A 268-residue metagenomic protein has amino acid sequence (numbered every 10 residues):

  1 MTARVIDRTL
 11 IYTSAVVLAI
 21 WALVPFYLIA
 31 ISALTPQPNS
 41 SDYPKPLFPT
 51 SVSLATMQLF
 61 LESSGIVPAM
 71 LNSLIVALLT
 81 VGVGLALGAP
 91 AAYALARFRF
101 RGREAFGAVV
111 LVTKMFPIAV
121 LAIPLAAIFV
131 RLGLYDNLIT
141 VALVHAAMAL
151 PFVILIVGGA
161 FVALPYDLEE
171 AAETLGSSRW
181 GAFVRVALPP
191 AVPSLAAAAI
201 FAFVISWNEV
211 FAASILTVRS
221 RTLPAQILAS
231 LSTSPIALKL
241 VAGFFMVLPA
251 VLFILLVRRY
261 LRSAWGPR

Functional and structural regions predicted by a protein language model:
M1-R4, T9, A30, V76-V110: Transmembrane-helix boundary motif in ABC transporter permease subunits
A3-R4, F60-S64, W207-V257, R262-S263: Interhelical loop and adjacent transmembrane-helix boundary motif in polytopic membrane transport permeases
V5, T9, S64-I66, R97-F106 (+4 more regions): Membrane-helix interface segments
R8-I11, G158-D167, R179, L240-R268: C-terminal transmembrane helix and the adjacent membrane-cytosol boundary/short C-terminal tail of inner/organellar
L18-V24, T80, G84-L87, V110-A122 (+5 more regions): Faces of alpha-helical transmembrane segments in polytopic inner-membrane proteins
V24-S64, T217-S220, A264-R268: Short membrane-interfacial helix/loop motifs at transmembrane-helix boundaries
L47-F48, L54, R103-E104, A108 (+3 more regions): Membrane-interfacial helix termini and adjacent extracytoplasmic/periplasmic loops of multi-pass transporters
L71, I75, R101-E104, E170-A197: Amphipathic cytosolic juxtamembrane alpha-helices at the membrane-cytosol interface of multi-pass membrane transporters
